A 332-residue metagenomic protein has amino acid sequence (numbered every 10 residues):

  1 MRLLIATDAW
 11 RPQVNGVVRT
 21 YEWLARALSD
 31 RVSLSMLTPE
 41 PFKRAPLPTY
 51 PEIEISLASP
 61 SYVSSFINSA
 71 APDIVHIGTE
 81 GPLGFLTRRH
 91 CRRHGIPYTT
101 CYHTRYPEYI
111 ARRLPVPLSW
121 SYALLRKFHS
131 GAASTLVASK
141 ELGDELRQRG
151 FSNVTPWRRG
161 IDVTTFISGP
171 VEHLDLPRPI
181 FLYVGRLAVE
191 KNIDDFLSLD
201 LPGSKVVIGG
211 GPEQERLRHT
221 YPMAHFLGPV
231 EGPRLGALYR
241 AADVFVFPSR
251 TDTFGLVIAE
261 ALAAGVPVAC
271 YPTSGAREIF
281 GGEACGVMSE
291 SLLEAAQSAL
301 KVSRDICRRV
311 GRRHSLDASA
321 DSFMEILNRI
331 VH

Functional and structural regions predicted by a protein language model:
P97-T99, E108-K127: Nucleotide-sugar donor phosphate/pyrophosphate-binding loop at the beta->alpha transition of glycosyltransferases
A123-G169: Donor nucleotide-sugar binding/catalytic pocket of nucleotide-sugar-dependent glycosyltransferases
H129, P229-V230, A237-A242, F323: Short alpha-helical donor nucleotide-sugar binding micro-motif in glycosyltransferases
P170-V206: Conserved donor-binding/catalytic core segment of Leloir-type glycosyltransferases
E215-P233: Nucleotide-activated donor-binding/catalytic signature segment of Leloir-type glycosyltransferases, i.e., the conserved
R250: Aromatic "clamp/platform" in nucleotide-sugar-dependent glycosyltransferases that forms part of the donor/acceptor
A263, P267-C270: Short hydrophobic beta-strand element within catalytic cores of glycosyltransferases and related nucleotide-activated
K301-R329: A charged, aromatic-enriched C-terminal amphipathic alpha-helix characteristic of glycosyltransferases across folds
